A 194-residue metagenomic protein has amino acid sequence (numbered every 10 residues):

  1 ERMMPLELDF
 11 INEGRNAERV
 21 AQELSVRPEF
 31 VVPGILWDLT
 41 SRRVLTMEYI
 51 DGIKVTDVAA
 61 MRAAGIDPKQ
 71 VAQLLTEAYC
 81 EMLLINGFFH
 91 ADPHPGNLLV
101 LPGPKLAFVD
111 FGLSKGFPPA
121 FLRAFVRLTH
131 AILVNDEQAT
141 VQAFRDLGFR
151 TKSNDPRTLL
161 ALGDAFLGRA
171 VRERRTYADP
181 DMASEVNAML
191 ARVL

Functional and structural regions predicted by a protein language model:
E1-T56, A63, P68-Q70, L74 (+2 more regions): Conserved ATP-binding subdomain of kinase catalytic cores across diverse folds
S41, I50-L74, L101-L194: Helix-rich C-lobe and terminal helical cap/extension of kinase-like folds
A91-P95: Hydrophobic HxD+1 residue recognition
G96-V100: Hydrophobic residue at the +6 position relative to the catalytic HRD Asp in the kinase catalytic loop
